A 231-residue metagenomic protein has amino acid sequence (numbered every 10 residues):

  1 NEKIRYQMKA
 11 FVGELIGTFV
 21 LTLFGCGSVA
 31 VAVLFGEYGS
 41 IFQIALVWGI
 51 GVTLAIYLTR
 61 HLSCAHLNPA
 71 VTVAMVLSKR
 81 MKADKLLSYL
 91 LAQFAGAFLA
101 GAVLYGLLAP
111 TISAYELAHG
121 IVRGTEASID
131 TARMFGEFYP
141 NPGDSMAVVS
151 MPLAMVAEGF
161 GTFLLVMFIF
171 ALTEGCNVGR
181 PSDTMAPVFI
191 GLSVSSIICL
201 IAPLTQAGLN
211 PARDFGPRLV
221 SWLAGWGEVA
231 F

Functional and structural regions predicted by a protein language model:
N1-F231: Membrane-interface helix-loop junctions and terminal tails of multi-pass membrane proteins
